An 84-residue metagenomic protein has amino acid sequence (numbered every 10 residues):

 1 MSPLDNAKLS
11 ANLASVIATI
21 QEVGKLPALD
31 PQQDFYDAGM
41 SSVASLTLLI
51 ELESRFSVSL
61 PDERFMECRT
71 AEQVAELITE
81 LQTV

Functional and structural regions predicted by a protein language model:
S2-L26, T79-V84: Thiotemplate assembly-line natural product biosynthesis machinery
L9, L13, L29, L46-L49 (+1 more regions): Generic leucine side-chain signal with a strong bias for well-ordered alpha-helical environments
A18-D37, R55, S59-R64: Phosphopantetheine carrier-protein modules
Y36-S54: Phosphopantetheine-attachment site and its flanking helix in carrier
E63-Q73: AMP-binding/adenylate-forming catalytic domain of the ANL superfamily
